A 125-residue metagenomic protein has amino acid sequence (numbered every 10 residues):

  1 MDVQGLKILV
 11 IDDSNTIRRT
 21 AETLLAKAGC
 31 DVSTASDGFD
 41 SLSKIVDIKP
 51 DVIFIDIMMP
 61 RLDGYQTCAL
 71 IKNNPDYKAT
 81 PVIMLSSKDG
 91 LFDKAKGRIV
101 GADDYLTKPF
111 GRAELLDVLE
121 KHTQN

Functional and structural regions predicted by a protein language model:
R19-K27: Charged docking surfaces used in two-component/phosphorelay signaling
G29-S36, K44: Short hydrophobic/Thr-rich beta-strand motif most characteristic of the beta2 strand and flanking loop of CheY-like
I48-F54: Active-site beta3 strand of CheY-like receiver
M59: Receiver (REC) domain active-site loop signature in two-component systems and cognate sites in sensor histidine kinases
F110-L119: C-terminal output helix
